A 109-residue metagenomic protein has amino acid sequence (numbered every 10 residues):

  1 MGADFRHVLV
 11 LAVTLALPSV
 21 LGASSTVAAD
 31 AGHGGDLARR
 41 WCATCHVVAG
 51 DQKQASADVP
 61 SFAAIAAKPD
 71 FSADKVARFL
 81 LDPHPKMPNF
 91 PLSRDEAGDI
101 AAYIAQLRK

Functional and structural regions predicted by a protein language model:
M1-V13: Bacterial N-terminal signal peptides that target proteins for export
V10-G22: Bacterial N-terminal signal peptides
S19-L37: Electrostatic cytochrome c docking/interface patches
G35, G50-A77: Gly/Gly-Pro-rich "capping" loops immediately C-terminal to redox-active cysteine motifs in periplasmic/lumenal
R39-V48, I100: The canonical Cys-X-X-Cys-His
A73-L81, G98-A101: An amphipathic alpha-helix signature
P91-K109: C-terminal capping alpha-helices of c-type cytochrome domains
